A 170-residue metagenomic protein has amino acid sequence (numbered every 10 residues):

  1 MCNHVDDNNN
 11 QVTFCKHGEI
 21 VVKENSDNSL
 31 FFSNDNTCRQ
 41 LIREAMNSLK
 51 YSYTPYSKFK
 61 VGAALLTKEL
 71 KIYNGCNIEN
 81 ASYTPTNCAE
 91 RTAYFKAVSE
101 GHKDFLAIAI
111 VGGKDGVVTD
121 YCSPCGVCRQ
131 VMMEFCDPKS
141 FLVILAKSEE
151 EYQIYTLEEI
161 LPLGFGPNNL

Functional and structural regions predicted by a protein language model:
C2-T54, E100-L170: C-terminal binding/interaction regions
K58-T67, A109: Short beta-strand scaffold segments in enzyme catalytic cores
L66, F95-H102: Alpha-helix C-terminal capping segments
T67-K71, K147-E149: Short acidic-glycine loop/turn motifs at beta-strand connectors
E69-N80, A107-V111: Glycine/charged-rich beta-loop-alpha catalytic/anionic-binding loops adjacent to active sites
C76-R91: Compact, glycine-rich, soluble single-domain proteins
